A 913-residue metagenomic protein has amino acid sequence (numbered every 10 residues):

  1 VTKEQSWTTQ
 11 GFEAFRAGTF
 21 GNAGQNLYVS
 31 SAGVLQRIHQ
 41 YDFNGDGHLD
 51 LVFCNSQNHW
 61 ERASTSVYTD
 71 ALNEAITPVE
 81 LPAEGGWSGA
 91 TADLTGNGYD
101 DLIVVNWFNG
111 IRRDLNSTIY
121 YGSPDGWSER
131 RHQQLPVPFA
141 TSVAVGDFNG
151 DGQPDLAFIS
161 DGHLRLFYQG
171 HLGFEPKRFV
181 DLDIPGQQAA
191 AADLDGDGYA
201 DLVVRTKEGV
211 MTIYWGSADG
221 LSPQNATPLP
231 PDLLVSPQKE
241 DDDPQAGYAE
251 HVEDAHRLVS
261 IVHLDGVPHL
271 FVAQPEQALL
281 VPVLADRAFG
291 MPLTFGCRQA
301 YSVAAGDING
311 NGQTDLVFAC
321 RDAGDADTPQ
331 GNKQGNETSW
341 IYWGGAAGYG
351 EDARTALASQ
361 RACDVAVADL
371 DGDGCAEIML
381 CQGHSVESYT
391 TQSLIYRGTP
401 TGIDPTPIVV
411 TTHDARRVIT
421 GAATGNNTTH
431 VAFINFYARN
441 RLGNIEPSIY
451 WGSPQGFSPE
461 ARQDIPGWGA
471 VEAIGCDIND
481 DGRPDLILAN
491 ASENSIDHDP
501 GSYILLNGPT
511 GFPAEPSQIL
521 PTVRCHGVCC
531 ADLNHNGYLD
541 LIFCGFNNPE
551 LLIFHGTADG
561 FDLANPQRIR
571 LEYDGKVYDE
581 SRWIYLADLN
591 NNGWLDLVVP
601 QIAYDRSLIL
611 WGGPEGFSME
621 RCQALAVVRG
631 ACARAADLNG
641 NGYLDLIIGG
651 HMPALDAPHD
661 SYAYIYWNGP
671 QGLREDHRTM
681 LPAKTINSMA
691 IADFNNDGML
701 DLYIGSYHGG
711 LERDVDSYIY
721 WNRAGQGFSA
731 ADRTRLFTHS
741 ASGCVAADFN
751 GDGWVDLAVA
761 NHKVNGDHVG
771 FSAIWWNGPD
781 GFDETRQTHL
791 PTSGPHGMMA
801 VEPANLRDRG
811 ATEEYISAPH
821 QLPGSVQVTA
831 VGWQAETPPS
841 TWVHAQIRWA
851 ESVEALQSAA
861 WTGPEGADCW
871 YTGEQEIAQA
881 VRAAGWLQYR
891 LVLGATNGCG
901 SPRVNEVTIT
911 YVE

Functional and structural regions predicted by a protein language model:
V1-G33, S64-E84, N116-P138, Y168-P185 (+13 more regions): Blade-edge motifs of beta-propeller repeat domains
V1-Y28, V34, R786, G794-E913: Beta-strand-rich ligand- or partner-binding modules with a strong bias toward extracellular/periplasmic carbohydrate
L27-F43, G47, S56: Beta-strand-rich domains and repeat architectures in extracellular enzymes and scaffolds, especially beta-propellers
L35-F43, W87-L94, A140-F148, Q187-L194 (+13 more regions): Beta-propeller blade termini
G47-L51, G98-D100, G152-P154, G198-A200 (+10 more regions): Glycine-aliphatic tripeptides that mark coil-to-beta-strand junctions in extracellular and membrane proteins
L51-N55, L102-N106, L156-I159, L202-R205 (+10 more regions): Hydrophobic beta-strand segments that make up the repeating blades of beta-propeller and related beta-repeat
S56-W60, F108-R112, H163, G209-V210 (+10 more regions): Short glycine/acidic-enriched loop and turn motifs that connect beta-strands
R62-S64, D114-N116, Q277, G335-T338 (+8 more regions): A detector of repeated loop/turn-to-beta-strand junctions in beta-rich toroidal repeat architectures
